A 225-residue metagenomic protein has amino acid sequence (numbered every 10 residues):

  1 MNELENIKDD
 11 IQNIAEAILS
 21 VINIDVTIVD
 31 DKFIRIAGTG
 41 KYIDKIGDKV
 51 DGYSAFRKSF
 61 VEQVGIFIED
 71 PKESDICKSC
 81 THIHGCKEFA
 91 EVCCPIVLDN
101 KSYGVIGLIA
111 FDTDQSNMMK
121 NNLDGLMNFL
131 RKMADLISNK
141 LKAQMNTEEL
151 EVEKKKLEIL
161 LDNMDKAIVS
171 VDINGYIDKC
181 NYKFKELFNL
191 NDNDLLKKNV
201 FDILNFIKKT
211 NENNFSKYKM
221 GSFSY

Functional and structural regions predicted by a protein language model:
M1-N13, G125-L126, M133-L160: Short, charged amphipathic alpha-helical "coupling" segments at sensory-output junctions in signaling proteins
N2-E88, Y176-L196: Structured interaction and signal-relay segments at domain junctions
V26-T27, C93-C94, I168, G175: Generic short beta-strand
D30, V97-L98, D172: Short, acidic, Ser/Thr-enriched surface-loop or helix-capping motifs
A55-S59, N193-Y225: Terminal output helix/cap of sensory domains in signal transduction proteins
E62-F129, M220-G221, Y225: Sensory/regulatory domains in signal-transduction proteins
I66-F89, L136-K155, D162: Cysteine/selenocysteine-centered motifs that mediate thiol-based redox chemistry or coordinate metal-sulfur cofactors
K140-N193, N205: Signal-transducing coiled-coil/dimerization helices and immediately adjacent hinge/linker segments that couple sensory
